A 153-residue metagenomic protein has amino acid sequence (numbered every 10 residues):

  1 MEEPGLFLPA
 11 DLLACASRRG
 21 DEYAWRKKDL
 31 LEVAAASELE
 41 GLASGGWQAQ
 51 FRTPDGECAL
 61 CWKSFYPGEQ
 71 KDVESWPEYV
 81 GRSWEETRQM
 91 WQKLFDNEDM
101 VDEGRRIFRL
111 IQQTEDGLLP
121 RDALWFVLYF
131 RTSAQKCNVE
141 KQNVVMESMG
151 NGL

Functional and structural regions predicted by a protein language model:
M1-K27, V33-A34: Long, hydrophobic N-terminal alpha-helical segment
E3, D21-K28, Q70-E74, E78-E86 (+1 more regions): Alpha-helix boundary/N-cap detector
L12, V33, S83, T87-W91 (+1 more regions): Generic structural signal of hydrophobic/aromatic residues within well-ordered alpha-helices of folded domains
K27-G56: Amphipathic, interaction-prone secondary-structure segments
L31-E32, P54-W62, A134-V144: Short, solvent-exposed polar/charged micro-motifs at secondary-structure junctions
Q48, T53-N97: Amphipathic alpha-helical packing elements
W91-S148: Amphipathic alpha-helical binding modules
G150-L153: Short acidic DE-rich linear segments
